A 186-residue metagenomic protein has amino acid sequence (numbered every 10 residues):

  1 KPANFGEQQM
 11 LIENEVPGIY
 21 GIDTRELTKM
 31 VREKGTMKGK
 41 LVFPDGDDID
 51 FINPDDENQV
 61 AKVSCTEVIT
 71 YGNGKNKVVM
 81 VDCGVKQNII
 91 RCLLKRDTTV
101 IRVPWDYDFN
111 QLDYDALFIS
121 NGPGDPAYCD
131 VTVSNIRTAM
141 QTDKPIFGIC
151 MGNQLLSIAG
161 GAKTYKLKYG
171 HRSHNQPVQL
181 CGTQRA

Functional and structural regions predicted by a protein language model:
K1-K77, V81-D106, P126: RNA-binding accessory domains that recognize and position tRNA/RNA substrates
G18-I22, I119, G148: General beta-strand structural signal in soluble alpha/beta enzymes
D82, L117, C150: Residue-level signal for inorganic ion chemistry
L112-I119: Short acidic/histidine-rich motifs immediately flanking catalytic phosphotransfer sites in two-component signaling
N121-A186: Cysteine-nucleophile active-site neighborhood
